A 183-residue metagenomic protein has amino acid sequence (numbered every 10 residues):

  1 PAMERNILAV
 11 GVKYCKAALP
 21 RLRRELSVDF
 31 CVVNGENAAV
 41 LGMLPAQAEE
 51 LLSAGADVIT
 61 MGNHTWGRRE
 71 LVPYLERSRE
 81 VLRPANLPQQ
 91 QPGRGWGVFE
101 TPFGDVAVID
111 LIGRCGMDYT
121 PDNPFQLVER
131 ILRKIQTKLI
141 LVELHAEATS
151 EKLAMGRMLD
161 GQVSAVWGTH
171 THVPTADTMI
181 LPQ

Functional and structural regions predicted by a protein language model:
P1-Q183: Acidic, metal/ion-coordinating pockets
